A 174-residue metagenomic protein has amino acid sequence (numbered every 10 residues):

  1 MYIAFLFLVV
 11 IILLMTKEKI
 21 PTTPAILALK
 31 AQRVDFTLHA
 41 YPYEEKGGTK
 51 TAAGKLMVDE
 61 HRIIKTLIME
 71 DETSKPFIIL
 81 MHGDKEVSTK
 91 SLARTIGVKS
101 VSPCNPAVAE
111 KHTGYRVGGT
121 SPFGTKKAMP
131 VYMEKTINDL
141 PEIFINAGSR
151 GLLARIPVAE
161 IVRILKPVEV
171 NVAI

Functional and structural regions predicted by a protein language model:
Y2-I3, F7-I174: Extended, low-hydrophobicity, polar/charged segments
